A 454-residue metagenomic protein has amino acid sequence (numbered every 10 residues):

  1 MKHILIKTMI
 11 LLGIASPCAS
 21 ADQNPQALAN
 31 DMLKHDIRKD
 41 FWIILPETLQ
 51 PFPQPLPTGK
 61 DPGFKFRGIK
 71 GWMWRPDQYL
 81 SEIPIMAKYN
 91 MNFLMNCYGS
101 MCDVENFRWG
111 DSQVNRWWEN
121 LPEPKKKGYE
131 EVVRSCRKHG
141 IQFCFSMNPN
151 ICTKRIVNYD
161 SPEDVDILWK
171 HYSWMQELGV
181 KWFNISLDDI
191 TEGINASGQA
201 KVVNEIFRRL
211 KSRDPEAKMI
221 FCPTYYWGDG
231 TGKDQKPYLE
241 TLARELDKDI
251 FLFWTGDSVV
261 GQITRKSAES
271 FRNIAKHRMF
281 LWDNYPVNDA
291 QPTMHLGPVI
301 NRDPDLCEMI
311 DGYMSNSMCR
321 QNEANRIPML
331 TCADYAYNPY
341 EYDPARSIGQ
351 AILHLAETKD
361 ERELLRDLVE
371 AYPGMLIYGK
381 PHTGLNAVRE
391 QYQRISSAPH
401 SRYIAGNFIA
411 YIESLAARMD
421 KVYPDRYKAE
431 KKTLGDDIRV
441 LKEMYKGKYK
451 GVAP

Functional and structural regions predicted by a protein language model:
K2, P25-L28, R38, A345 (+2 more regions): Short amphipathic alpha-helical segments that mediate assembly, nucleic-acid/protein binding, or membrane association
K2-L11: Sec-dependent signal peptide recognition, specifically the positively charged N-region followed immediately by
L11-A19: Hydrophobic h-region of N-terminal signal peptides that target proteins for export in Gram-negative bacteria
P17, G99, D188, M318: Flexible loop residues that form catalytic and substrate-binding hotspots at small-molecule/glycan-binding clefts
N24-H171, E177-K181, K211, P215: Feature activates predominantly on carbohydrate-active enzymes
W72-M73, N92, E119, E131 (+2 more regions): Catalytic-core regions of glycoside hydrolase
Y340-P454: C-terminal functional modules
